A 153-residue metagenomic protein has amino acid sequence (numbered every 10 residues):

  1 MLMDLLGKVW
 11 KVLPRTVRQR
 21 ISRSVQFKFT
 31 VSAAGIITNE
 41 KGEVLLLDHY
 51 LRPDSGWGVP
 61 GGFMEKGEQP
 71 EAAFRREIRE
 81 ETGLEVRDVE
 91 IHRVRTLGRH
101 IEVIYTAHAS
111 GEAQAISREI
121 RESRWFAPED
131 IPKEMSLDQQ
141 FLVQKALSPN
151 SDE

Functional and structural regions predicted by a protein language model:
M1-A34: Acidic, metal-coordinating catalytic segment for phosphate/diphosphate chemistry, firing primarily on the Nudix
F29, S55, R99-I101: Residue-level preference for beta-strand/loop junctions
A34, E43, E122: Conserved beta-strand and immediately adjacent loop positions that scaffold enzyme active sites
I37-E40, A107-A109: Active-site beta-strand termini and strand-to-loop segments that position acidic
N39, E43-E80: Conserved Nudix-box catalytic region and its N-terminal flanking loop in Nudix hydrolases and closely related
M64-L147: Unchanged
S148-E153: Generic C-terminal helix-cap and adjacent flexible tail
